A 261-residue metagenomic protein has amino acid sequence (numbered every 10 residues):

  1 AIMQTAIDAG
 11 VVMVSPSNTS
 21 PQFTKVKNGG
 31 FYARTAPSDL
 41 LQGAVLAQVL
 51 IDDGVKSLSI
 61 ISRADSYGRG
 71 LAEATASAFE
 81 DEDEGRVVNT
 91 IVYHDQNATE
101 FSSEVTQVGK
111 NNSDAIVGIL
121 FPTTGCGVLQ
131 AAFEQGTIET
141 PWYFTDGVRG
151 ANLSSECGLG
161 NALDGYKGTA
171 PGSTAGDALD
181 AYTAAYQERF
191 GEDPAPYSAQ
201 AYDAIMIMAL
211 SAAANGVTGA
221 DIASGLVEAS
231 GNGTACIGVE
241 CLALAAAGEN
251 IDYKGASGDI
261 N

Functional and structural regions predicted by a protein language model:
A1-N261: Extracytosolic ligand-binding ectodomains
